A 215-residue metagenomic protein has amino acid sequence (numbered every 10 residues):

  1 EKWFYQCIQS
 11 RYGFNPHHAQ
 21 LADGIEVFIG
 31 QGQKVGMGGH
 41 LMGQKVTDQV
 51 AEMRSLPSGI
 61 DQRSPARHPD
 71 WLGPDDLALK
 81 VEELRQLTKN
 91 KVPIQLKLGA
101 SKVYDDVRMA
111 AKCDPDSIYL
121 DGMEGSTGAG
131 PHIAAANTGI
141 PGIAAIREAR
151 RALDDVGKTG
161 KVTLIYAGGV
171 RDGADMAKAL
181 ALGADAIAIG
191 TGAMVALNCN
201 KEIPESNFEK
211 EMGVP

Functional and structural regions predicted by a protein language model:
E1-P65, D76: N-terminal capping/small domains of soluble enzymes
H68-P215: Glycine-rich phosphate/ribose-binding loops and adjacent secondary-structure elements that form binding surfaces
